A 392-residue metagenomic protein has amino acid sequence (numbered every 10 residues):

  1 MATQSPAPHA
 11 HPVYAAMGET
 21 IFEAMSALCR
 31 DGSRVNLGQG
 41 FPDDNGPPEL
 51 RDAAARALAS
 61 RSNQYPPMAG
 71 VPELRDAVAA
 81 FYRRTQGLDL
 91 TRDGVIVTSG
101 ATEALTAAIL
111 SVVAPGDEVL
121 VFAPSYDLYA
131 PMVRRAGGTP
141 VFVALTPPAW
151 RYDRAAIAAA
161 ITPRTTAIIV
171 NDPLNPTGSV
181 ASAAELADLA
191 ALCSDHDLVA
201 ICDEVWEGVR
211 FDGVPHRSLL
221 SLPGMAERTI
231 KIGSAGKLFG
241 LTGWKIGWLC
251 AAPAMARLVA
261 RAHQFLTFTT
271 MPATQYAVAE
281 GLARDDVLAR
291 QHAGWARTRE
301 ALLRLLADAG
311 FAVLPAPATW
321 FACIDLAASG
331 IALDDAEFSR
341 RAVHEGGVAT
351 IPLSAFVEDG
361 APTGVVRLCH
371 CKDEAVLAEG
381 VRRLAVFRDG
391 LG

Functional and structural regions predicted by a protein language model:
A2-G100, A107, G281-A283, G390-G392: N-terminal small-domain helix-loop-helix segment of the aminotransferase-like
G32, A136, D195-H196, A309 (+2 more regions): Helix C-cap/helix->beta junction micro-motif
A80, A332, R341-T350, F356-G392: PLP-dependent enzyme catalytic core of the Aspartate aminotransferase-like
S111-V133: Conserved PLP-anchoring active-site segment centered on the Schiff-base-forming lysine
R135-V141: A short helix-loop-beta submotif of the ANL/AMP-binding
V141, L145-V214: Active-site phosphate-binding strand-loop segment of PLP-dependent enzymes
R228-A318: PLP-dependent aminotransferase class I/II
W295-A296, A309-G346: Conserved PLP-binding catalytic core of the aspartate aminotransferase-like
